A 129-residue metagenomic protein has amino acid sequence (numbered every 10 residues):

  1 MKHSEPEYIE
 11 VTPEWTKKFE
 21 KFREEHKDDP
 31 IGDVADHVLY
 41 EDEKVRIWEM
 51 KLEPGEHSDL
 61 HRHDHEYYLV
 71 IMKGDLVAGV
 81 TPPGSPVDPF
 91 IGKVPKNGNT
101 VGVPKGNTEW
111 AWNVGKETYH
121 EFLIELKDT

Functional and structural regions predicted by a protein language model:
M1-W48, V87-N97, V101-K105, K116 (+1 more regions): A short, N-terminal "cap"/entry segment at the start of jelly-roll beta-barrel domains of the cupin/DSBH fold
L52: Conformational-control "hinges and anchors"
H57, L76, N99-T100: Residue-level marker of beta-strand positions
H61-H63, E109: Histidine-centered divalent metal-coordination motifs
H63-S85: Glycine- and acidic-residue-biased ligand/ion/polar-headgroup-sensing regions
A111-G115: Asparagine-centered strand-capping/turn motif at beta-strand->loop junctions
